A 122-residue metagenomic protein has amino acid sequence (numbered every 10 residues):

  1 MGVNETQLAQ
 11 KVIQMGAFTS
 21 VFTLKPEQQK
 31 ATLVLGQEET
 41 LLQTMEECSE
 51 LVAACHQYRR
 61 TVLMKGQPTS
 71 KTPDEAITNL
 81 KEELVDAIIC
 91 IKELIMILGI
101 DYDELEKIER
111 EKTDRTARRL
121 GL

Functional and structural regions predicted by a protein language model:
G2-L122: Flexible "arm" and connector segments at domain edges
